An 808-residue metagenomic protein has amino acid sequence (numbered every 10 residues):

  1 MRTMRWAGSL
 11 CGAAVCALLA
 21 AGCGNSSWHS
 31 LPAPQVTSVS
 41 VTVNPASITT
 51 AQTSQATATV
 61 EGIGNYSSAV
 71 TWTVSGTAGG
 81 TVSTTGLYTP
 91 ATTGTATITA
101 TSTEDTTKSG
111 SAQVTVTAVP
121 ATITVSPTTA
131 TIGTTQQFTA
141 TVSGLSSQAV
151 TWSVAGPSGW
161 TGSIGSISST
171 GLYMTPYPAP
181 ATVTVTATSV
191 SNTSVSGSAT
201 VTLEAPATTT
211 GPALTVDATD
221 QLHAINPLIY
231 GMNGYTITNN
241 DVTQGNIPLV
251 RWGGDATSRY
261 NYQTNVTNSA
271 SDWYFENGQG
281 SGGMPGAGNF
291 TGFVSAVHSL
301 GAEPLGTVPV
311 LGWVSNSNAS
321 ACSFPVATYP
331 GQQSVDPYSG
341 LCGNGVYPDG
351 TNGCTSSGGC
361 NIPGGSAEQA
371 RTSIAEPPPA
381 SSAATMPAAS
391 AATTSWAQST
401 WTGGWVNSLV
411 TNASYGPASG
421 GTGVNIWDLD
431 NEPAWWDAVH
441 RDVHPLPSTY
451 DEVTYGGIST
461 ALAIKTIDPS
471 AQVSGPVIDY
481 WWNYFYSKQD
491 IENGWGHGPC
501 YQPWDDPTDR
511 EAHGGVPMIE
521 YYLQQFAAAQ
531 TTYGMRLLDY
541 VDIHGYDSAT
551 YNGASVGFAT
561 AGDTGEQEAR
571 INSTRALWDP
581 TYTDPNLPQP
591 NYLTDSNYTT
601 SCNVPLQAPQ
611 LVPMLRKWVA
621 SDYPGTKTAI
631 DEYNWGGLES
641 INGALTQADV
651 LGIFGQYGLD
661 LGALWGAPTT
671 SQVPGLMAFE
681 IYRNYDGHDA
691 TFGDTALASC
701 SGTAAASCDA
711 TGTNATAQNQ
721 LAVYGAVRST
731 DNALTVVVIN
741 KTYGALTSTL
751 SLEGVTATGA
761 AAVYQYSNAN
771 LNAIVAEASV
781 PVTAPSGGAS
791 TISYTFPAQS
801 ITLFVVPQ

Functional and structural regions predicted by a protein language model:
A20-G22: C-terminal motif of bacterial Sec signal peptides marking the signal peptidase cleavage site
G24-P206: Extracytoplasmic soluble-region selector
T209-T564: N-terminal catalytic cores of secreted or lumenal carbohydrate-active enzymes
S459, A463, A527-Q530, T599-T669 (+3 more regions): Catalytic-core region of carbohydrate-active enzymes that cleave or remodel glycosidic bonds
S459-L462, T466, D539, S548-N634: Glycoside hydrolase catalytic-domain groove-lining segments
S640, L651-T735, A760, A769-A773: Glycan-recognition and catalytic regions of carbohydrate-active enzymes
T716-G759, Y766, Q799-T802: Carbohydrate-binding surface patches
V782-Q808: C-terminal beta-strand-rich structural cap/linker in extracellular carbohydrate-active enzymes
